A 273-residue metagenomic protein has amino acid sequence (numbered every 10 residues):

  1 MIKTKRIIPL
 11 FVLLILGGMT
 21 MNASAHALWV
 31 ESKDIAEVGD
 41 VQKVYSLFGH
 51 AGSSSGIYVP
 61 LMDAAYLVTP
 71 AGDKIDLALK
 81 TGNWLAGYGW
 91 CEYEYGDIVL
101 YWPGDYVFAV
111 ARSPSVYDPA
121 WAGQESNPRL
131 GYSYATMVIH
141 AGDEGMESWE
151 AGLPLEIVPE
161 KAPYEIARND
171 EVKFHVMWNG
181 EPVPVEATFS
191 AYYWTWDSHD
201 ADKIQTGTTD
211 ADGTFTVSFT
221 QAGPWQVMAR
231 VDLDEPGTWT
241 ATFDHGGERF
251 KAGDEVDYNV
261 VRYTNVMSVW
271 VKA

Functional and structural regions predicted by a protein language model:
L10-M19: Bacterial N-terminal signal peptides
M19-A25: Sec/Tat signal peptide C-region and signal peptidase I cleavage site
A25-G82: Start-of-domain marker
A25-K43, A120-E186, Y193, D197-D200 (+1 more regions): Beta-strand-rich domain onsets/edges
S53, S113-A120, L233-W239: Short acidic/polar inter-strand loop motif in beta-rich domains
A65-I75, T188-T206: Short amphipathic beta-strand segments in non-cytosolic proteins
N83-S148: Short, low-hydrophobicity acidic/polar segments
E92-G96, L100, K203-G223: Glycine-centered loop-to-beta-strand initiation motif
